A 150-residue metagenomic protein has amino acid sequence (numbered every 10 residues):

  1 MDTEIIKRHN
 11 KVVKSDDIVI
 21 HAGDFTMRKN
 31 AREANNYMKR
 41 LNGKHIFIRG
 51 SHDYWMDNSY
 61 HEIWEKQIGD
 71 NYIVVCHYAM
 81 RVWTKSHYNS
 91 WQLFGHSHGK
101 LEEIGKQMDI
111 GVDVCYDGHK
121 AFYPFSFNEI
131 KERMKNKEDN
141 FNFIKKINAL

Functional and structural regions predicted by a protein language model:
M1-E65: Core catalytic region of metal-dependent phosphoesterases/phosphodiesterases, especially metallo-beta-lactamase-like
I6-N10, F143-L150: Mid-to-C-terminal alpha-helical segments outside catalytic/metal-binding sites
D57-N148: Conserved beta-sheet core of the metallophosphoesterase superfamily
